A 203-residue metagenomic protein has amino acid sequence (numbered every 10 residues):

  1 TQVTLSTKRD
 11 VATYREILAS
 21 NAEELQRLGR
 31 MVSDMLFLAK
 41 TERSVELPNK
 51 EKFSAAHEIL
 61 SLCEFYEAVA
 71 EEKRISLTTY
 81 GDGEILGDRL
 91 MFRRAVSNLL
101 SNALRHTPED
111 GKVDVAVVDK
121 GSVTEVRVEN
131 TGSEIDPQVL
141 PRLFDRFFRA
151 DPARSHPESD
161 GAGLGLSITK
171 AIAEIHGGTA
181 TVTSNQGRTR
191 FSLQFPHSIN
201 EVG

Functional and structural regions predicted by a protein language model:
R9, T13, R43-P48, E84-M91: Conserved micro-motifs of the catalytic ATP-binding
N21-L28: Short alpha-helical segment of the dimerization/phosphotransfer core of two-component systems
V69-T79: Short conserved segments within the C-terminal catalytic ATPase subdomain
A103-L104: Short helix-loop "hinge" at the ATP-lid/N-box region of the Bergerat-fold HATPase_c
D110-S122: Short beta-strand/loop element within the Bergerat-fold HATPase_c
I135-F148: Short conserved segment of the HATPase_c
G177-G178: Conserved glycine-rich
